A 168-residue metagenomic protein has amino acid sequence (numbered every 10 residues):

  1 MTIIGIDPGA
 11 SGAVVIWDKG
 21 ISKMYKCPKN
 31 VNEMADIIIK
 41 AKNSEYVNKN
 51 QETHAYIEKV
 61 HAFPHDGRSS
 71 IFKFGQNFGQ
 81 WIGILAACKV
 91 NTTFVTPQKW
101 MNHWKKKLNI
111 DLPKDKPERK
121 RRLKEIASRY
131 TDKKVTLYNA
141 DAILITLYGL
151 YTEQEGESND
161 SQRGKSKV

Functional and structural regions predicted by a protein language model:
M1-V168: Phosphate- and other anionic-substrate recognition elements at nucleic-acid/protein interfaces
